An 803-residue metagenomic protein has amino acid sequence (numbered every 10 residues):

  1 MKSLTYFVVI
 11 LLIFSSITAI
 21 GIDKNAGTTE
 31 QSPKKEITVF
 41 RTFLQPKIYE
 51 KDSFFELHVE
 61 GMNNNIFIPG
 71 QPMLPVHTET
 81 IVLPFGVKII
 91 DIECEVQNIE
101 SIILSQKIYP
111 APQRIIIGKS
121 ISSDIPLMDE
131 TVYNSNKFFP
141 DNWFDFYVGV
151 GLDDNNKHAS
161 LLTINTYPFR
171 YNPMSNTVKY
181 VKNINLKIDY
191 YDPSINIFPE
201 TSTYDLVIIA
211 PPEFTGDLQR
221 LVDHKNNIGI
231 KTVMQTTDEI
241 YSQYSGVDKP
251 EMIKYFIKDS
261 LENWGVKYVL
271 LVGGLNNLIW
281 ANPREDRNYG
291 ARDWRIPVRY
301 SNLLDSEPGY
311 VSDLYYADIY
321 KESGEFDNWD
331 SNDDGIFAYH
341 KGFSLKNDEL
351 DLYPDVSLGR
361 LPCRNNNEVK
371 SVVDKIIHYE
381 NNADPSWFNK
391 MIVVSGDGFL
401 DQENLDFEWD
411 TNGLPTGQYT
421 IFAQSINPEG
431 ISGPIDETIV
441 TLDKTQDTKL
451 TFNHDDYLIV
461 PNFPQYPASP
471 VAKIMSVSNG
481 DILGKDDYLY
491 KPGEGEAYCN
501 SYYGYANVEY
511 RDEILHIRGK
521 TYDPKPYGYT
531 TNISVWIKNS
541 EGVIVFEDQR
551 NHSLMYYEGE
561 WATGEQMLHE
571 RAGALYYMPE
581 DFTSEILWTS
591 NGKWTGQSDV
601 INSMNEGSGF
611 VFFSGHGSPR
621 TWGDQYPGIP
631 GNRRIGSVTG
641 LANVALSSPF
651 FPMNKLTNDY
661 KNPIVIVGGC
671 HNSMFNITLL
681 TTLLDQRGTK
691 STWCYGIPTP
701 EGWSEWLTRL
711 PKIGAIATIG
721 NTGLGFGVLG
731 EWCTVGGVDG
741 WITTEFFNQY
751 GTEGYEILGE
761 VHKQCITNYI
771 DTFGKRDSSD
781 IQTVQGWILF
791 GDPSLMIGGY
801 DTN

Functional and structural regions predicted by a protein language model:
K24-E403, G430-I431, D436, D443 (+5 more regions): Cysteine-dependent hydrolase recognition
W409, P461, I517-D523: Aromatic/hydrophobic beta-strand junction motif of beta-rich domains
N412-G417: Surface-exposed, short loops/turns at beta-strand junctions within beta-sandwich domains
I426-I431, P524: Short, solvent-exposed loop/turn segments at the edges of extracellular beta-sandwich modules
S432-T438, Q446, Y529-T531: Extracellular and select intracellular beta-sandwich modules with Ser/Thr-enriched, small-residue motifs on
R511-I517: Structural beta-strand segments of beta-rich domains
P524-I537: Solvent-exposed loop/turn segments flanking beta-strands in beta-repeat/beta-sandwich domains
